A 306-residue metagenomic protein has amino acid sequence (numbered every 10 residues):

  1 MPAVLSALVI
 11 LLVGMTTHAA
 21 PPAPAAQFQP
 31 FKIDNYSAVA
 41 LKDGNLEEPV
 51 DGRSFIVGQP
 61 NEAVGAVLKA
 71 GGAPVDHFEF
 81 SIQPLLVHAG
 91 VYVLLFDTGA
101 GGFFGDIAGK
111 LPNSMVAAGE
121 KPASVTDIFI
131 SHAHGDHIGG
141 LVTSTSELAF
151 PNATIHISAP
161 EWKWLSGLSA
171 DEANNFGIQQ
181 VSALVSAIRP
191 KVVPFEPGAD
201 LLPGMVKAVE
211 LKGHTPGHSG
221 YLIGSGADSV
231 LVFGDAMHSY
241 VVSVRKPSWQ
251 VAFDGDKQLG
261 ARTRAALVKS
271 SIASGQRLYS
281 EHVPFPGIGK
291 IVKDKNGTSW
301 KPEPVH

Functional and structural regions predicted by a protein language model:
A3-G14: Bacterial N-terminal signal peptides
T16-P112, V116, S124, A227-G234 (+1 more regions): Metallo-beta-lactamase
A20-P21, K32, G109, V116-E120 (+3 more regions): Metallo-beta-lactamase
A26, P49, A133-G140, W164 (+4 more regions): Active-site environment of divalent metal-dependent phosphoester hydrolases
N35, V87, D97, V125 (+7 more regions): Divalent metal-coordination and catalytic microenvironments
D43-G44, T98-G101, A133, P160-E161 (+3 more regions): Active-site metal-binding loops of divalent metal-dependent hydrolases
S81-P84, D106-H156: Active-site metal-binding motif and surrounding structural segment of the metallo-beta-lactamase
L222, G226-H306: Cap/insert and terminal regions of metallo-dependent hydrolase folds
